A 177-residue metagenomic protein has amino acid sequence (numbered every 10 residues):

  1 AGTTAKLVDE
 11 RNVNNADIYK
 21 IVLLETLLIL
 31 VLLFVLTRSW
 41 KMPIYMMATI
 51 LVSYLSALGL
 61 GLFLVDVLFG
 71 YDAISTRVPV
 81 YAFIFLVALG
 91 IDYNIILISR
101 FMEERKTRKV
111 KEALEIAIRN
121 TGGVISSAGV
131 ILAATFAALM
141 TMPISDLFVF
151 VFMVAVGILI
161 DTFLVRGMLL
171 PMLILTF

Functional and structural regions predicted by a protein language model:
T4-F177: Membrane-embedded transmembrane helical bundles of large multi-pass transporters/channels
